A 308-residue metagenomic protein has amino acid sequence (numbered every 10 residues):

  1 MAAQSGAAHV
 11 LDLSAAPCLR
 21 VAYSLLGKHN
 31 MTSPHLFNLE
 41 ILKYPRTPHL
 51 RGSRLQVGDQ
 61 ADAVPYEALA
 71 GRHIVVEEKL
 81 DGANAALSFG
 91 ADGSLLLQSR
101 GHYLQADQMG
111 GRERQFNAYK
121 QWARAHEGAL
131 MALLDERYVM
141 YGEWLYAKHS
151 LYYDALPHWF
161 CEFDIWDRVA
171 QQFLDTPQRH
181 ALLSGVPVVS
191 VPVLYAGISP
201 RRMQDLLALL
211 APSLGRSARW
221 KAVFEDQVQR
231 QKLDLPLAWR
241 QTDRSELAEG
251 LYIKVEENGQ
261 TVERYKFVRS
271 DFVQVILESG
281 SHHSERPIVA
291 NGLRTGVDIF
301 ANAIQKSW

Functional and structural regions predicted by a protein language model:
N30-W308: Core nucleotide-handling region used for phosphoryl-transfer chemistry
